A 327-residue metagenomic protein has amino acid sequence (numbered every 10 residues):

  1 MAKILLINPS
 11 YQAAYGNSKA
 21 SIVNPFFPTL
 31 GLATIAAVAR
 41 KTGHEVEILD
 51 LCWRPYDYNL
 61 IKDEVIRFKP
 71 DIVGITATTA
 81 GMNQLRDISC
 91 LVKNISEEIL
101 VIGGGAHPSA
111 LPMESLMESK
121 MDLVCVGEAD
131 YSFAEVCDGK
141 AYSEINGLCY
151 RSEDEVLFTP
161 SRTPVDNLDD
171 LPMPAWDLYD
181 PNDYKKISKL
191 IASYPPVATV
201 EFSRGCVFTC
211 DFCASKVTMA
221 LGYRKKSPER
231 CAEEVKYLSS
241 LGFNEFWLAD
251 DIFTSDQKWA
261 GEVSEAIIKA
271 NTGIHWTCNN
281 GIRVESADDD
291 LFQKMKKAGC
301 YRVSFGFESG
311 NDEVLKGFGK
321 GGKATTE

Functional and structural regions predicted by a protein language model:
M1-I4: Extreme N-terminal starter segment of soluble prokaryotic enzymes
I7, L49, F305: The conserved SAM/SAH-binding core of class I Rossmann-like methyltransferase domains, concentrating on the hydrophobic
N8, G105, F307: Short beta-strand/turn micro-motifs composed of small residues that flank or help shape donor/cofactor-binding pockets
S10-A20, Y142-I145, R151-F202: N-terminal [4Fe-4S]-dependent radical SAM core
Q12, T78-A80, S309: Short glycine-rich anion-binding loops that position phosphate/pyrophosphate groups of nucleotides and phosphorylated
G16-L32: Glycine- and acidic-residue-enriched helix-capping/strand-helix junction motifs
G31, I35-N167: Glycine-rich beta-alpha loop elements in corrinoid/cobalamin-binding modules across cobalamin-dependent enzymes
P174-E327: Radical SAM [4Fe-4S] cluster-binding motif and immediate context
